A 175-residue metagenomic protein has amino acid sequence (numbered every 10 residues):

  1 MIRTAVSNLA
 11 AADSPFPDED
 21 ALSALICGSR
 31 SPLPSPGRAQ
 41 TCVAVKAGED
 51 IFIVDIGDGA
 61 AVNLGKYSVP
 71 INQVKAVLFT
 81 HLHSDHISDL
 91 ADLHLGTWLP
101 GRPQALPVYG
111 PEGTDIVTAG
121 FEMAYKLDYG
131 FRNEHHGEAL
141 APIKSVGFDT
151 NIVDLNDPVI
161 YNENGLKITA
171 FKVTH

Functional and structural regions predicted by a protein language model:
M1-H175: Binuclear metal-dependent hydrolase catalytic cores
